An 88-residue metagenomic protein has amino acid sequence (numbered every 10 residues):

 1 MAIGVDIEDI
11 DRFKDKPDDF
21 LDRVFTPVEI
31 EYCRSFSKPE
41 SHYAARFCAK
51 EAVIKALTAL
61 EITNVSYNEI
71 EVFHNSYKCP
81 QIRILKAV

Functional and structural regions predicted by a protein language model:
M1-V88: Core catalytic alpha/beta fold that binds nucleotide/phospho-ligands
